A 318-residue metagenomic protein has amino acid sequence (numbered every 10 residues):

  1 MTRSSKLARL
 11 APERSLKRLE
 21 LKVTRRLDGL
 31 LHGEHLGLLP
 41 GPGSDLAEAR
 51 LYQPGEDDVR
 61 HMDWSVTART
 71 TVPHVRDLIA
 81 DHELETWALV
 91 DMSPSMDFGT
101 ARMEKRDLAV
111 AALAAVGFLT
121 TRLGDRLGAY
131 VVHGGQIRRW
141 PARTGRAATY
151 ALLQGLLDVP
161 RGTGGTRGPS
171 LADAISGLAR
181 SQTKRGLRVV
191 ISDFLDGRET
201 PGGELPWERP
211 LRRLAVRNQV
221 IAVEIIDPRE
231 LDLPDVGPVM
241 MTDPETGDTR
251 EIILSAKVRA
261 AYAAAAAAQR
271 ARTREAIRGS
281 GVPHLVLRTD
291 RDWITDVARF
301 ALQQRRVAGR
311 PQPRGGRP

Functional and structural regions predicted by a protein language model:
M1-P42, E48-M62, V66, V75-A111 (+1 more regions): Exposed, interaction-prone extracellular/peripheral surfaces
